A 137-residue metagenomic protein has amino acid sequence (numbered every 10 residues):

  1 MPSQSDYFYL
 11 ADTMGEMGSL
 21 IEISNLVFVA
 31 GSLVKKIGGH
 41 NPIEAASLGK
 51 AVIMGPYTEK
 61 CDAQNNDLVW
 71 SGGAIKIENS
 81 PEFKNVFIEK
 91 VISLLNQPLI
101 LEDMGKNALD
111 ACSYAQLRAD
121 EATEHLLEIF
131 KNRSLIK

Functional and structural regions predicted by a protein language model:
M1-K137: Nucleotide-activated sugar donor-binding and catalytic core shared by glycosyltransferases and related lipid-linked
